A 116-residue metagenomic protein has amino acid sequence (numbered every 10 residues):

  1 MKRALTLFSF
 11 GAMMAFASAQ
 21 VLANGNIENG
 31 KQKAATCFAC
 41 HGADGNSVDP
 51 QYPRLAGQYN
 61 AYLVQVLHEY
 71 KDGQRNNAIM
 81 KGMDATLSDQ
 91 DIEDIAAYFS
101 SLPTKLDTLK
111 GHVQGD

Functional and structural regions predicted by a protein language model:
M1-S9: Bacterial N-terminal signal peptides that target proteins for export
F8, S47, Y62, L87-Q90: A broad, structure-centric signal for solvent-exposed, well-ordered loop/edge residues that line or flank functional
F10-M14: Hydrophobic alpha-helical targeting segments used for export or membrane insertion
F16-S18: N-terminal signal peptide c-region/cleavage motif recognized by signal peptidases
N24-A34, A43, R75-D116: Flexible coil segments in periplasmic/lumen-exposed cytochrome c-class electron-transfer proteins
K31-E69: N-terminal targeting signals for Sec/Tat export/insertion, comprising classic cleavable signal peptides
V66, Y70, M83-T86: Amphipathic alpha-helical segments that mediate coupling or scaffolding at interfaces
